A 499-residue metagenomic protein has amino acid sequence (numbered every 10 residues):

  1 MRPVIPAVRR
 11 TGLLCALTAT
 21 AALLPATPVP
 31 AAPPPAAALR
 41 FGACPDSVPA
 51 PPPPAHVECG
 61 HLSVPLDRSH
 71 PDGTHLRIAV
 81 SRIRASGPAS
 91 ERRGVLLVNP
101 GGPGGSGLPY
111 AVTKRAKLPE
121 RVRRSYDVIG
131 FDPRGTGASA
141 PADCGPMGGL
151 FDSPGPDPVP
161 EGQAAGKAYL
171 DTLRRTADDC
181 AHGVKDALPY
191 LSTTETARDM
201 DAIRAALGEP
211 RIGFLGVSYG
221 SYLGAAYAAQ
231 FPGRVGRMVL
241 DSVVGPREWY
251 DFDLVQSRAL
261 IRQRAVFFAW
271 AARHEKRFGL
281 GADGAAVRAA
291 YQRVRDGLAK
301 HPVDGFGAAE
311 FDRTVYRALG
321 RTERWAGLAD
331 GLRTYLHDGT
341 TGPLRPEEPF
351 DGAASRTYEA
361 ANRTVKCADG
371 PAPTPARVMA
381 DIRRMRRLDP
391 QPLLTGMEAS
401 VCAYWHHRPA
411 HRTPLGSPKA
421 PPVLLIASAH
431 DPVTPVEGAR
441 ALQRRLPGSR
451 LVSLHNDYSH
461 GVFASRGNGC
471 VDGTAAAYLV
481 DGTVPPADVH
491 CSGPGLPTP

Functional and structural regions predicted by a protein language model:
R2-L17, A21-P158, Q163-K167, A285-V287 (+3 more regions): Catalytic-loop region of hydrolases
V80, R445-G461: Catalytic histidine neighborhood in serine/cysteine hydrolases with alpha/beta-hydrolase-type architecture
S106, A197-R198, G216-A228: Glycine-rich nucleophile elbow surrounding the catalytic serine of serine-hydrolase chemistry
D143-G155, A226-A286, D330-T340: A catalytic-pocket lid/entrance helix-loop region that shapes and gates access to the active site across common
L207-Y219: Alpha/beta-hydrolase fold nucleophile elbow
A286-P421, S449, A464-G467: Alpha/beta-hydrolase fold active-site neighborhood
K419, L424-A427, D431: Short beta-strand/loop motif that positions the catalytic acidic residue of the alpha/beta-hydrolase fold
P432-E437: Conserved alpha/beta-hydrolase "acid-adjacent" motif
